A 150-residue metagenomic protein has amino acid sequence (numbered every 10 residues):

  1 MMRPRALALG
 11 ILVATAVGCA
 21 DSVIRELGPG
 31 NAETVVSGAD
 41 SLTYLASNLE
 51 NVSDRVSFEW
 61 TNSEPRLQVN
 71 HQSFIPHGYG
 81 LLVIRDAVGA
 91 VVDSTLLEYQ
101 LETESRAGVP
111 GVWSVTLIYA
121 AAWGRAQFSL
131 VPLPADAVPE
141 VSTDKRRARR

Functional and structural regions predicted by a protein language model:
M1-C19: Sec-dependent bacterial lipoprotein signal peptides
C19-A32, S142-R150: Activation corresponds to long, low-complexity, non-globular regions
S22-W60: Transition segment at domain starts
F58, E102-A107: Exposed aromatic-hydrophobic patches
P65-L67, S105-R125: Noncatalytic modules at the cell exterior or secretory-pathway interfaces, chiefly beta-strand-rich lectin/adhesion
F74-Y79, A122-W123: Short proline/glycine-enriched turn/loop motifs at strand-loop junctions of beta-rich domains
H77-D93: Short, surface-exposed beta-strand/strand-loop-strand elements in extracellular ectodomains
A121-V141: Edge beta-strands of jelly-roll/beta-sandwich modules across compartments, strongly enriched in secreted/luminal
